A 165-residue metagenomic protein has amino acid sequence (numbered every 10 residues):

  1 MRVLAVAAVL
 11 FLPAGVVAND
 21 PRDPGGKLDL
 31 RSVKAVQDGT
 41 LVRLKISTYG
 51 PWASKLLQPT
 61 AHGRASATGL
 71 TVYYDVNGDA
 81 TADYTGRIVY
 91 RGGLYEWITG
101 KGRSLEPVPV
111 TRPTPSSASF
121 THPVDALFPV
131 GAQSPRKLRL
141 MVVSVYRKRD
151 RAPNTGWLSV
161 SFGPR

Functional and structural regions predicted by a protein language model:
M1-P13: Secretory targeting and sorting signals
V16-G93: Surface-exposed, glycine/proline- and aromatic-rich loop segments on solvent-exposed faces across compartments
P24-G26, P51-S54, G100-K101, Y146 (+2 more regions): An extracellular/secretory-lumen and virion-surface interaction module
L30-A35, P107-R112, L138-L140: Generic structural motif
D38-V42, S66-T68, T114-A118, S134-L138: Residues at beta-strand starts and edge strands
R64-T85, F128-R165: Acidic/polar low-complexity flexible segments
R91-K101: Short, surface-exposed linear segments at secondary-structure transitions and domain or protein termini
T99-A132: Acidic, glycine-rich flexible loop segments
